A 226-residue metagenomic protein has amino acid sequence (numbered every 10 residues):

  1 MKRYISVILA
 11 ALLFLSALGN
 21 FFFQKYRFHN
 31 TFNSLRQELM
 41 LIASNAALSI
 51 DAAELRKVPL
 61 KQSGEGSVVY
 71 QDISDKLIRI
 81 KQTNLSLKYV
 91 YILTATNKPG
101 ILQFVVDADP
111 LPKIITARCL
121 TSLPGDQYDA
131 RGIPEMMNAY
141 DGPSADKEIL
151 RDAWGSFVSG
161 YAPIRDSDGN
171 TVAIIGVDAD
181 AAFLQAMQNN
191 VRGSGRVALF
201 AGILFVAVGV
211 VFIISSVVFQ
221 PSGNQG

Functional and structural regions predicted by a protein language model:
M1-F14: N-terminal signal-anchor/signal peptide hydrophobic helix marking the start of the first transmembrane segment
S16-Q37: N-terminal membrane-insertion alpha helix
R36-I73: Extracellular/periplasmic ligand-binding regions of membrane signal-transduction receptors
I80-Q103, V197: Short N-terminal helix-loop-first-beta-strand/juxtamembrane motif that initiates sensory/input modules
D109-L150: Extracytoplasmic/periplasmic sensor domains and loops in membrane signaling proteins
S144, W154-P163: A short beta-strand signature within small-molecule sensing/ligand-binding domains used in signal transduction
W154, V177-G193: Helix-start (N-cap) segments at beta->loop->alpha junctions that couple sensory/regulatory domains to adjoining helices
Q188-G209: N-terminal membrane-entry
